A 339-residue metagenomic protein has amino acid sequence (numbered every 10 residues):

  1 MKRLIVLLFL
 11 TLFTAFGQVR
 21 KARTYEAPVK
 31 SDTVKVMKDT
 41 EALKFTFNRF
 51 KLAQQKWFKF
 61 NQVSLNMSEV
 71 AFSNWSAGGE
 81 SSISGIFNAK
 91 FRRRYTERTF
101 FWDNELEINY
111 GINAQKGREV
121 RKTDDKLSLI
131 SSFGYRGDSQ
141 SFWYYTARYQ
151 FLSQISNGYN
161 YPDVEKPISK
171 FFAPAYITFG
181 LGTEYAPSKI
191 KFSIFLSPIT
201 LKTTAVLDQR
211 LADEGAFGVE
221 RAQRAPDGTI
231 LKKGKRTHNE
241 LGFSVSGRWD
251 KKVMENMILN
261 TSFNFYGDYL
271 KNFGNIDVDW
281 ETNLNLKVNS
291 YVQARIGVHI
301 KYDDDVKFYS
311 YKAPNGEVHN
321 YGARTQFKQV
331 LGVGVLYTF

Functional and structural regions predicted by a protein language model:
A15-K59: Sec-dependent signal peptide cleavage junction
K51-A71, F100-W102: Transmembrane beta-strand segments of Gram-negative outer membrane beta-barrel proteins
L65-A71, E97-T99, I108-A114, Y149-N157 (+5 more regions): Transmembrane beta-strands of outer-membrane beta-barrel pores
L65-M67, F87-Y95, L129-Y135, F151 (+7 more regions): Residues on the lipid-exposed face of transmembrane beta-strands in outer-membrane beta-barrel proteins
S73-G79, N113-V120, V164-K170, T229-K235 (+2 more regions): Extracellular loop and loop/strand-boundary signature of outer-membrane beta-barrel proteins
S73-S76, K116-V120, G158-V164, V206-D213 (+2 more regions): Outer-membrane beta-barrel translocator domains and adjoining extracellular loop/strand segments of Gram-negative
T99-W102, Q140-Y145, I190-S193, N256-L259 (+1 more regions): Repeated loop/turn-to-beta-strand initiation elements of outer-membrane beta-barrel proteins
T325-F339: Outer-membrane beta-barrel "beta-signal"
